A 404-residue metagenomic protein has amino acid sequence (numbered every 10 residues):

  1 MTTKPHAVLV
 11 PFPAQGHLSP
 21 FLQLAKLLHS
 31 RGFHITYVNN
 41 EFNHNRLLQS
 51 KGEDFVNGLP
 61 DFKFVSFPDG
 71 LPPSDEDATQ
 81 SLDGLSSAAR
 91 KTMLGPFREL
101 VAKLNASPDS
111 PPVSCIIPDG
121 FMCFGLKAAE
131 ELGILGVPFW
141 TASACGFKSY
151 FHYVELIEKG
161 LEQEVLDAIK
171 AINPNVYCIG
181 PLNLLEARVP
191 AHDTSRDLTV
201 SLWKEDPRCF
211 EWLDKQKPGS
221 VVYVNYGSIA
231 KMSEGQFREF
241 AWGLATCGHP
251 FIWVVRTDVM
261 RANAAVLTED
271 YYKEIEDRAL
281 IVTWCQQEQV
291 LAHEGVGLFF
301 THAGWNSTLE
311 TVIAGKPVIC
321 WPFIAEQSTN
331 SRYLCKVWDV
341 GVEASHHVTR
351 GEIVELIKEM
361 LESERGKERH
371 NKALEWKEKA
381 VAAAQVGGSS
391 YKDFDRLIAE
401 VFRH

Functional and structural regions predicted by a protein language model:
M1-H404: Glycosyltransferase specificity loop/lid
